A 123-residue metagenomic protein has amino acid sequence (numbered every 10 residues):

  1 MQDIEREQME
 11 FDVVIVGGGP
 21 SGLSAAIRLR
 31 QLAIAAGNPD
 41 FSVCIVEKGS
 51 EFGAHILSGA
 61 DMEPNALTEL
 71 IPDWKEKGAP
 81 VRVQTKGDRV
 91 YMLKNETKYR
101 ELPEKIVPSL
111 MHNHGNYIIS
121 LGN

Functional and structural regions predicted by a protein language model:
M1-V13: Generic start-of-chain signal for non-secretory N-termini
D3-R6, E96, V107-M111: A structured beta-alpha segment of the ubiquitous adenosine-cofactor-binding alpha/beta core
R6-Q8, A36, V83: Generic structural signal for beta-strand residues in well-ordered domains
E10-C44: N-terminal Rossmann-like FAD-binding beta1-loop-alpha1 element of flavoenzymes
D12-V14, E47-A54, M111-N113: A short glycine/serine-rich beta->alpha loop
R28, L32, P39-T97: N-terminal FAD cofactor-binding segment of flavoenzymes
E101-I106: Low-complexity, highly charged intrinsically disordered N-terminal segments that act as targeting/localization
S109-N123: Short beta-strand to alpha-helix junction loop
